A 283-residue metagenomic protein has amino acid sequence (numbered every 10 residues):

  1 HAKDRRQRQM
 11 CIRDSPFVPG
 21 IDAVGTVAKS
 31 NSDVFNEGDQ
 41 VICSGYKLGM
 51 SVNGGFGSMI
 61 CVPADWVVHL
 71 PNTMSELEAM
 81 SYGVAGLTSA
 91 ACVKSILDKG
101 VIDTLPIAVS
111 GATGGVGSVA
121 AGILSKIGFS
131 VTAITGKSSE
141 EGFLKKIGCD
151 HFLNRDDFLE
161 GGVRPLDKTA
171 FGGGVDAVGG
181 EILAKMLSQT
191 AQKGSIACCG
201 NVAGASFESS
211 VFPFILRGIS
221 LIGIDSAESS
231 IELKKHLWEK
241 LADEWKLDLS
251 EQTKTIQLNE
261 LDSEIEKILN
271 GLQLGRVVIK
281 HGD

Functional and structural regions predicted by a protein language model:
H1-I12: Single conserved hydrophobic/aromatic residue that forms the stacking wall/gate of nucleotide- or nucleobase-binding
V24-K47: A glycine-/small-residue-rich N-terminal strand-loop-strand element that serves as the cofactor-binding glycine loop
S44-A108: NAD(P)H dinucleotide-binding glycine-rich loop of Rossmann-like/cofactor-binding domains, especially the beta1-alpha1
G83-R155: Mid-domain Rossmann-like dinucleotide-binding core that forms the NAD(H)/NADP(H) cofactor-binding site
F158-T169: Short amphipathic alpha-helix with an adjacent loop that forms part of the alpha/beta core around
E181-D248, K280-D283: Glycine-rich phosphate-binding loop and adjacent beta-alpha segment of Rossmann(oid) nucleotide-cofactor-binding
W245-K254, I265-D283: C-terminal capping/lid region of NAD(P)-dependent oxidoreductase domains
